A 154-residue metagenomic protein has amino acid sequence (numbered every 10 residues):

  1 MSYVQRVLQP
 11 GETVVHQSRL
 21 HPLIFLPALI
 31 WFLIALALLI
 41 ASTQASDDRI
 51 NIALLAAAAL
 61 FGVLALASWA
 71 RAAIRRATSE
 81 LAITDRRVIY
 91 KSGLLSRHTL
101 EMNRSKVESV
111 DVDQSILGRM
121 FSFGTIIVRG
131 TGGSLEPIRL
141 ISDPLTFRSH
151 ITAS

Functional and structural regions predicted by a protein language model:
M1-S154: N-terminal basic, Ser/Thr-rich segments that initiate or prime the first beta/alpha elements at protein or domain
